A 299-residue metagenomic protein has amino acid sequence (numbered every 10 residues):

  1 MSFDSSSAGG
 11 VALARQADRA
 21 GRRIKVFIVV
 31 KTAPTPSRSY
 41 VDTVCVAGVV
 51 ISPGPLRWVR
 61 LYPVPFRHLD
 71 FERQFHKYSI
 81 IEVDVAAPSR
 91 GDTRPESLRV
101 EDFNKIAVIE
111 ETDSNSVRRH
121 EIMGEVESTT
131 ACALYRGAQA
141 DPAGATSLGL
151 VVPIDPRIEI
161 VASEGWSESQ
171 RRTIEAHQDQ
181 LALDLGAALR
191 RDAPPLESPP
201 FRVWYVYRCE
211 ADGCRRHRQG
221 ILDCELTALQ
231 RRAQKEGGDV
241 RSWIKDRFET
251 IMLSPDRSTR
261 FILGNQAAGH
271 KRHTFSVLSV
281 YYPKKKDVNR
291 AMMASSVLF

Functional and structural regions predicted by a protein language model:
M1-G9, A17-G21, E110-F299: Nucleic-acid-binding small beta-barrel platforms of the OB/S1 family and closely associated recruitment extensions
S2, S6-R60: N-terminal, Lys/Arg-enriched amphipathic/low-complexity engagement segments that precede the first folded domain
R38-D42, Q74-K77, D92: Intrinsically disordered, low-complexity regulatory regions enriched in Ser/Pro/Gly/Thr and acidic residues
A47-V49, R60-Y62, E82-D84, R99: Beta-strand cores of modular interaction/reader domains in eukaryotic scaffold and signaling proteins, especially PDZ
W58-F66, V240-I244: Short linear interaction motifs
F66-V83: Short nucleic-acid-contacting surface segments enriched for D/E, G, S/T with interspersed K/R
A86-E101, A267-K271: OB-fold single-stranded nucleic acid-binding module
D102-V108: Short edge-strand/loop segments of extracellular domains
